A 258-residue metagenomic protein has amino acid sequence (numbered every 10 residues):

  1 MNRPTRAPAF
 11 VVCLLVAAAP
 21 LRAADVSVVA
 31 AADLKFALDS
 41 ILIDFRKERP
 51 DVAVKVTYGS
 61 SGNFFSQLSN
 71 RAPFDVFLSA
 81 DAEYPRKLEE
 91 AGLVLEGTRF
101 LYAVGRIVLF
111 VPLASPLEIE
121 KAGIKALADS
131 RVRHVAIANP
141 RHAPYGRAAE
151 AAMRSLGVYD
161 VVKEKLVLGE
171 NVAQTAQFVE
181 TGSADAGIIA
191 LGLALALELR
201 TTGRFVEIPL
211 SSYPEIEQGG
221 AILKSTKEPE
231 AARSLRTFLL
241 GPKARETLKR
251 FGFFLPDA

Functional and structural regions predicted by a protein language model:
M1-T5: N-terminal secretory signal peptides that target proteins for export/translocation
R6-A9, L38: Sequence-pattern detector for short linear motifs and compositional/periodic biases rather than a specific fold
P8-A18: Bacterial N-terminal signal peptides
A23-R49, A53-G62, S66-N70, D81-A82 (+3 more regions): Exported/periplasmic ABC-transporter solute-binding proteins
D75-S79: Periplasmic-binding protein-like
